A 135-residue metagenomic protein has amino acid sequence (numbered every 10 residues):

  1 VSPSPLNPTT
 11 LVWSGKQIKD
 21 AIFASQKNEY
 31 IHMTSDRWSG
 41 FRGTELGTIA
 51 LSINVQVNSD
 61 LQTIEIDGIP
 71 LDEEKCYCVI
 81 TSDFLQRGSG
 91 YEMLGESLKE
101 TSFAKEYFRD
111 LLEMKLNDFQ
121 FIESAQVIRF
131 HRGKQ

Functional and structural regions predicted by a protein language model:
V1-Q135: Feature captures C-terminal
